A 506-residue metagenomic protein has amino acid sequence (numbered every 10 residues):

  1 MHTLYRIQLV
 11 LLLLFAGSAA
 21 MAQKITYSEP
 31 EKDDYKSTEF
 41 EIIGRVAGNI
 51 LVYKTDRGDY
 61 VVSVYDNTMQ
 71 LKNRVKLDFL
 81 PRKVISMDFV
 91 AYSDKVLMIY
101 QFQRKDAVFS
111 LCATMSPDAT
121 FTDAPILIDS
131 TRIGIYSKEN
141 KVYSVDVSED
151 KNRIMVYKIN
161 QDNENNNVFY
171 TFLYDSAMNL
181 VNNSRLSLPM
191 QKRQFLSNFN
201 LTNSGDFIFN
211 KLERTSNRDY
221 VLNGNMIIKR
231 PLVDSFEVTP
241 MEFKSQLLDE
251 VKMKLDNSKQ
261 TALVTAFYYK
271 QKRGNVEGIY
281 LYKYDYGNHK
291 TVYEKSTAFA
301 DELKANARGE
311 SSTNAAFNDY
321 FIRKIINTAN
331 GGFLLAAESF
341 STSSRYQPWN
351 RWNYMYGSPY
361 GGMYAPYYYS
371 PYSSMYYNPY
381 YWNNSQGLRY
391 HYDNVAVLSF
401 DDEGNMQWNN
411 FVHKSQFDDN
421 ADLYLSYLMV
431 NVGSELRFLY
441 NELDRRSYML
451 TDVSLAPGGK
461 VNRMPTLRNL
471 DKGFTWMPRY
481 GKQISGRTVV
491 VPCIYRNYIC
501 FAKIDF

Functional and structural regions predicted by a protein language model:
M1-Y27: Bacterial Sec-dependent N-terminal signal peptides
Q23-I85, L222, N275, Y293-A315: Start-of-domain marker
E31-K32, Q70-V108, A124-N140, S187-L196 (+3 more regions): Blade-loop segments of beta-propeller domains
D34-I43, P81-V90, T131-D146, Q191-F199 (+4 more regions): Repeated scaffold domains used in trafficking and secretory/extracellular systems, primarily beta-propellers
E41-D59, F89-D106, K151-E164, G205-S216 (+5 more regions): Short beta-strand elements that form the blades of beta-propeller/WD-repeat-like and other beta-sheet-rich scaffold
G58-V64, K105-T114, E164-T171, N217-I227 (+5 more regions): Structural motif
S110-D118, V168-N179, V221-S235, E277-K290 (+4 more regions): Beta-propeller blade signature
P240-K252, Y293-D319, R323, N409-L428 (+1 more regions): Conserved blade-ending motifs and adjacent loop-strand segments that build the rim/top face of beta-propeller domains
